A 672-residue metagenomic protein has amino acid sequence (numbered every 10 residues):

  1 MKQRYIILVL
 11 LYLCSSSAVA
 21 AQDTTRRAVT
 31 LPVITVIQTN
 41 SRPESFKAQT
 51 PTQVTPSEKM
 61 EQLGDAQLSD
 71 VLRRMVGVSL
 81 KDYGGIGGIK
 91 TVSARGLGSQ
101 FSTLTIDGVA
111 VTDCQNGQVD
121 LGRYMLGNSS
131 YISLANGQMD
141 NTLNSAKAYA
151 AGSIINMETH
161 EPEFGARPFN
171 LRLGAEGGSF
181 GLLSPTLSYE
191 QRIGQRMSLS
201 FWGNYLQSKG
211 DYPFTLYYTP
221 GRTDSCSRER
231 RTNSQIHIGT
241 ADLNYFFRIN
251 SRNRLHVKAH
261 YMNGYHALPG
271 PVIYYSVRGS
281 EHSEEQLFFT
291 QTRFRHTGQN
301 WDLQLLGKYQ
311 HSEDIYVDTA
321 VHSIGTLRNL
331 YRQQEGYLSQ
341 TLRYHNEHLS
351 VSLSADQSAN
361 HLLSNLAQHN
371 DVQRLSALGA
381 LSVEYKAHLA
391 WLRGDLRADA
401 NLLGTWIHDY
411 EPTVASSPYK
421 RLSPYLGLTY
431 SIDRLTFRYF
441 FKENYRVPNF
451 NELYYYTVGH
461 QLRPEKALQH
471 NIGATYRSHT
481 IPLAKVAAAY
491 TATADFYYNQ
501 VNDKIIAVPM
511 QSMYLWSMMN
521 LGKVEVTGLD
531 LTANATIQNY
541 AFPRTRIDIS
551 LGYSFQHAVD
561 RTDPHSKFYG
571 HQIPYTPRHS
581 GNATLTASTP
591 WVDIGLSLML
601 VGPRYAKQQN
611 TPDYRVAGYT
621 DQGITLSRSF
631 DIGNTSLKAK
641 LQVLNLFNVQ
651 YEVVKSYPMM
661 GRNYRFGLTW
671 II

Functional and structural regions predicted by a protein language model:
V33-Q62: N-terminal periplasmic "start-of-domain" segments of outer-membrane beta-barrel proteins
S69-A110: Extracytoplasmic beta-strand/coil segments of soluble accessory domains associated with Gram-negative outer-membrane
L126-R172: A beta-strand signature from Gram-negative outer-membrane beta-barrel systems, especially the internal plug domain
N156-E158, S188-E281: Periplasmic-side early beta-strands and strand-to-turn transitions of outer-membrane beta-barrels
E190, W202, R248, V383 (+7 more regions): Conserved C-terminal beta-signal and adjacent last beta-strands/turns of outer-membrane beta-barrel proteins
Q304-Y316, F437-F440, E465-T527, T532-N534: Membrane-embedded beta-barrel scaffold of Gram-negative outer-membrane proteins
H348, S352, L389-L392, A398-L403 (+3 more regions): Gram-negative outer-membrane beta-barrel transporters
H348-N499, I547, T584: Structural signature of Gram-negative outer-membrane beta-barrels, strongest in the C-terminal barrel of TonB-dependent
